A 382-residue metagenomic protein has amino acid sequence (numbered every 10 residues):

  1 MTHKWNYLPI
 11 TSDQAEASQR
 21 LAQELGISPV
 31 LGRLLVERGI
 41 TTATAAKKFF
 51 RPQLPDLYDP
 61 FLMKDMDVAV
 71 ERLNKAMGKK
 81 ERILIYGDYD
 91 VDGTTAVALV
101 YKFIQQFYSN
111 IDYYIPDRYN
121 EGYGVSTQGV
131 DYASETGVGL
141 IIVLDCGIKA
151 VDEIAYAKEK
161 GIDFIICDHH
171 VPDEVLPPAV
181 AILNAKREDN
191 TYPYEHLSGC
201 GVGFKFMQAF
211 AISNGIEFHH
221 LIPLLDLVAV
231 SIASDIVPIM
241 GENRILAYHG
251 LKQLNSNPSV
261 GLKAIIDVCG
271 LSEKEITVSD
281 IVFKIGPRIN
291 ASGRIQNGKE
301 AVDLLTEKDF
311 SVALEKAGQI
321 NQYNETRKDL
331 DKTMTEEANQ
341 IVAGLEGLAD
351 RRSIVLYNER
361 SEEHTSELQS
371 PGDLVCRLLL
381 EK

Functional and structural regions predicted by a protein language model:
T2, I10-G139, K160, A211-S366: Hydrophobic helix-and-loop "lid/oligomerization" segment in the mid-to-C-terminal part of catalytic domains
D88-Y89, P116-Y119, C146-G147, H169-P172 (+2 more regions): Short, ordered loop/turn segments at secondary-structure junctions
L99, V175-I216, L221-A233: Short alpha-helices
I142, I165-C167, A181-L183: Hydrophobic/aromatic beta-strand patches that form the interior of the parallel beta-sheet core in alpha/beta enzyme
L144-Y156: Phosphate/diphosphate-binding loops
D152, C167-P178: Short, glycine/polar-rich helix-capping loops at beta-to-alpha or helix-loop-helix junctions that flank or form
A157-I165: Hydrophobic or amphipathic alpha-helical targeting/insertion segments
E363-K382: Single conserved hydrophobic/aromatic residue that forms the stacking wall/gate of nucleotide- or nucleobase-binding
